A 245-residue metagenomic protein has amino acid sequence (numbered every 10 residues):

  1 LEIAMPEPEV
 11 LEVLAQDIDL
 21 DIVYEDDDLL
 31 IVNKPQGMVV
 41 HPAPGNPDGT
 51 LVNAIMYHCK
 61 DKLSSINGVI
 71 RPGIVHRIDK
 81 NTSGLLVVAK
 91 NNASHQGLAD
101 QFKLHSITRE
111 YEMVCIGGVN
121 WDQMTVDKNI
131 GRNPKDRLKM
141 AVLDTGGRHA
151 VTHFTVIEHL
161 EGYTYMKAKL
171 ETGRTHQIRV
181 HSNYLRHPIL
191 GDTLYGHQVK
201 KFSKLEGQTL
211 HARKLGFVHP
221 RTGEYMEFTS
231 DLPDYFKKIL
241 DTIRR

Functional and structural regions predicted by a protein language model:
L1-T125, Y235-T242: RNA pseudouridine synthases
I22, C115, H153-V156, I189: Conserved hydrophobic positions within beta-strands
V32, V180, G191: Active-site flanking residues adjacent to catalytic metal/cofactor-binding acidic residues
L63, R186-L190: Post-Walker A helix-loop "phosphate-sensing" segment adjacent to the P-loop in P-loop NTPases
G68-D100, T108, E112, D127-L185 (+1 more regions): The conserved catalytic core of RNA pseudouridine synthases
G191-K204: Short, surface-exposed loop/helix-turn segments at secondary-structure junctions that function as lids/hinges flanking
F202-A212: Active-site-adjacent capping/gating segments
